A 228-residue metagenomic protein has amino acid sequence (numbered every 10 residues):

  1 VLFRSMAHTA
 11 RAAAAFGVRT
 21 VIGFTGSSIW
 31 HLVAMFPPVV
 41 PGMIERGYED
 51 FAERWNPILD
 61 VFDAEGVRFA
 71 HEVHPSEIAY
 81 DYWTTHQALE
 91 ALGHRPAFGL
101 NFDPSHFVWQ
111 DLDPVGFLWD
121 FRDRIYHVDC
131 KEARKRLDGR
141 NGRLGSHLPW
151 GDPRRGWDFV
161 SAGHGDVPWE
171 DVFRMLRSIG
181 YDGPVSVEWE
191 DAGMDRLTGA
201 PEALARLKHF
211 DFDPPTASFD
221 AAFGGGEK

Functional and structural regions predicted by a protein language model:
V1-L100: Active-site acidic/histidine proton-transfer and metal-coordination neighborhood in alpha/beta enzyme cores
R19, N56-P57, A64, A79-F102 (+1 more regions): Histidine-acidic metal/acid-base catalytic patches
